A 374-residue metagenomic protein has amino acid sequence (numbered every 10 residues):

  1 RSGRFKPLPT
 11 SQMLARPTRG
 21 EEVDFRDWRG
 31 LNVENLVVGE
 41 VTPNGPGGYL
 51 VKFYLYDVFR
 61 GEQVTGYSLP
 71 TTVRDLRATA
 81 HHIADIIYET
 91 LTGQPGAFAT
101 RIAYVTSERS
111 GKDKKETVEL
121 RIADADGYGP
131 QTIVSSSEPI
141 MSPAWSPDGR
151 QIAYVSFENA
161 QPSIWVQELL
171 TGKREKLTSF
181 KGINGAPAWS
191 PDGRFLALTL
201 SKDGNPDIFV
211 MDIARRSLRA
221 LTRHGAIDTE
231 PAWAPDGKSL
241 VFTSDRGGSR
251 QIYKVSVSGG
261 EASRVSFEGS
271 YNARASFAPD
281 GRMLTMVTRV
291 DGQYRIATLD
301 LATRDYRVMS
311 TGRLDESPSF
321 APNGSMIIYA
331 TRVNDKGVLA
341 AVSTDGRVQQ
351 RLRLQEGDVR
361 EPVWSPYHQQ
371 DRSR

Functional and structural regions predicted by a protein language model:
R1-R26, V37-E40: Short beta-strand->alpha-helix linker/helix-N-cap micro-motif that forms a surface specificity/interaction loop
E21-I86: Amphipathic beta-strand/beta-sheet edge segments enriched in Tyr/Trp
F59, D124-Y128, E168-G172, D212-R216 (+3 more regions): Short loop/turn segments that connect beta-strands within beta-propeller blades
D85, P95-A125, P130: An edge-strand/N-cap motif at the start of beta-rich repeat modules
P95, S107-E119, S135-E138, V155-I164 (+10 more regions): A flexible loop/linker signature enriched in serine peptidases of the S9 family
I102, G149-A153, G193-A197, G237-V241 (+3 more regions): Hydrophobic beta-strand positions that form the internal "hydrophobic ladder" of WD40/Gbeta-like beta-propeller blades
K336-R374: Blade-level signature of beta-propeller repeat domains, shared across WD40, Kelch, NHL, RCC1 and BNR/Asp-box propellers
